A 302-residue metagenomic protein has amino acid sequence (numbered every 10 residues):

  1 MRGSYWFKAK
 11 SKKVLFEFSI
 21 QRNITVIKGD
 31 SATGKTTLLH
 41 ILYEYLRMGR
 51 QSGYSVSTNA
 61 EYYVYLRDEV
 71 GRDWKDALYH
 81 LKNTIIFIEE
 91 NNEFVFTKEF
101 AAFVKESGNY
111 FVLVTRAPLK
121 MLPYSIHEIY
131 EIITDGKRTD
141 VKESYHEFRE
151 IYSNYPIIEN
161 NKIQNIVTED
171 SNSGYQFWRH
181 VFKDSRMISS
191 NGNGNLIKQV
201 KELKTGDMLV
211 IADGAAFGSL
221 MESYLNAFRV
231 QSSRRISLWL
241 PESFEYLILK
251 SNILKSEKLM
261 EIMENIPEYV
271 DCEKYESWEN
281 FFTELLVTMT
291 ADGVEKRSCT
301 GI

Functional and structural regions predicted by a protein language model:
M1-F16, D140-S144: N-terminal pre-Walker A segment at the start of P-loop NTPase domains
I27: Hydrophobic anchor at the beta1->P-loop junction of P-loop NTPases
T33-K35: Conserved glycine(s) of the Walker
L38-H40: Post-Walker A alpha-helix
E44-S55: Post-Walker A helix-loop "phosphate-sensing" segment adjacent to the P-loop in P-loop NTPases
Y65-K98: Conserved P-loop NTPase "ATPase switch" module shared by AAA+ and STAND
F87-E89, G108-P118: Structural recognition of the conserved hydrophobic beta-strand(s) that form the central parallel beta-sheet of P-loop
N92-E93, H127-I302: Acidic, divalent-metal-binding catalytic cores of TOPRIM and closely related two-metal-ion phosphodiester/pyrophosphate
